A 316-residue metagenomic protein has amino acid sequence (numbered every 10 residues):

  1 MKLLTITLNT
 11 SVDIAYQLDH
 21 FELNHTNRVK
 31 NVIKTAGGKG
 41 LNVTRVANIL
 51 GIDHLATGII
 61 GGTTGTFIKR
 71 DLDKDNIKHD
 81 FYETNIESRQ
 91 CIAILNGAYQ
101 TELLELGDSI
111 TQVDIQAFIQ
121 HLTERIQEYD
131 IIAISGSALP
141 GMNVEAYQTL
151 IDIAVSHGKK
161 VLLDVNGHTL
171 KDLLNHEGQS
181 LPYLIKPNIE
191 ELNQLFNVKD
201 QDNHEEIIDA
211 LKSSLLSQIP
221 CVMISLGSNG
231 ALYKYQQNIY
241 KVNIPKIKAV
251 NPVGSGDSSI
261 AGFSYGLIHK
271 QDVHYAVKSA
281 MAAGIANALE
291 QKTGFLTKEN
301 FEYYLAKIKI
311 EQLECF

Functional and structural regions predicted by a protein language model:
M1-T57, T64-F67, E314-F316: Glycine-rich phosphate/adenosyl-contacting loop at the front of the ribokinase-like
L4, D80, A133, L162-D164 (+1 more regions): Structural detector of well-ordered beta-strand residues that form the stable sheet scaffold of enzyme domains
H25, I49-Y129, F301-F316: Conserved N-terminal subdomain of the carbohydrate kinase-like
N48, I151, V155, I268: Gly/Ala-rich phosphate-binding loop of Rossmann-like dinucleotide-binding domains, activating on the conserved
Q116-I119, V144-I151, Q201-I208, K241-I247: Charged helix-capping and loop-helix junction motifs
I126-G141: Short acidic, glycine-rich surface-loop motifs adjacent to enzyme active sites
Q148-Q237: Conserved phosphate/ATP/ADP-binding segment of small-molecule kinases
N175, H204-F316: Conserved phosphate-binding/catalytic region of the ribokinase-like
